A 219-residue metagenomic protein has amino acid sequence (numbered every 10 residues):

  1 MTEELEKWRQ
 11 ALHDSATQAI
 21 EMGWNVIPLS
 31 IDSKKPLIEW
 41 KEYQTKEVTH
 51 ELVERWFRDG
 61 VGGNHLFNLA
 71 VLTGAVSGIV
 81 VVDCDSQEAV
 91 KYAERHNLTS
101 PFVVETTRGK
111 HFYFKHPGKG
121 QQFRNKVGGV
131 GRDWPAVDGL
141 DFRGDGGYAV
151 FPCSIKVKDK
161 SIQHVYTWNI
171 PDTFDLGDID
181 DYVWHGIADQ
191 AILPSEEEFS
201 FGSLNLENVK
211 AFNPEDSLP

Functional and structural regions predicted by a protein language model:
M1-R108, P117, A191-L193, E197-L218: Signature for HUH/AEP ssDNA processing cores
T73-V90, E94-R95, K115-P219: DNA replication initiation modules
